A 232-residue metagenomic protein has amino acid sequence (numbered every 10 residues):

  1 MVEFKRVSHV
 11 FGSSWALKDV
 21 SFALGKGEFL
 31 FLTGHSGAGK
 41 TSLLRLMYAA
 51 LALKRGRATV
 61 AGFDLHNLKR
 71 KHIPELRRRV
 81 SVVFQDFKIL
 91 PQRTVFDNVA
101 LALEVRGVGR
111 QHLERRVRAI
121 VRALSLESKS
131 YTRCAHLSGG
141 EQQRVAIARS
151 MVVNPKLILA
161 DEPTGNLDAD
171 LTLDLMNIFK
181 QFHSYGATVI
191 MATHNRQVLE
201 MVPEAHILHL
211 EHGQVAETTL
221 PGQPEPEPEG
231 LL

Functional and structural regions predicted by a protein language model:
Y48: Helix-to-loop junction immediately C-terminal to a conserved catalytic motif
G56-D64: Conserved ABC transporter NBD signature motif
F63-D64, A100, E104, Q111-K129: Conserved ABC ATPase "signature" region
L65-S81, S184: ABC ATPase NBD coupling module
R133-L137, E141: Conserved ABC ATPase signature
N154: Conserved catalytic motifs of ABC-family nucleotide-binding domains
I158-D161: Catalytic Walker B motif of ABC-type/P-loop ATPase nucleotide-binding domains
